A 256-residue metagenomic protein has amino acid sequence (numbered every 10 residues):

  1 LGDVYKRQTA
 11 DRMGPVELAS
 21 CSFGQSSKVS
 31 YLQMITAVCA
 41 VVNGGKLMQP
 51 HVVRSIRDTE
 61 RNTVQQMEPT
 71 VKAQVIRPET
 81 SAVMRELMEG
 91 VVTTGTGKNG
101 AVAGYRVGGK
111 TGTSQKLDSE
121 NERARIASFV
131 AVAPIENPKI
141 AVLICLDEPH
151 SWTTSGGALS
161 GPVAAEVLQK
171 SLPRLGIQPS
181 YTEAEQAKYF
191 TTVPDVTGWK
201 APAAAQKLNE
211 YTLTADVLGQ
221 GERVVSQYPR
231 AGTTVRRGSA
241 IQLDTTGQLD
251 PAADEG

Functional and structural regions predicted by a protein language model:
L1-Y5: Short, small-residue-biased leader/transition segments that mark boundaries at the very start of proteins
K6, D11, G104, G108 (+2 more regions): Ligand-recognition elements built from short beta-strands and adjacent flexible loops
T9-V71, E79, M88-G176: Active-site beta-strand/loop architecture of penicillin-binding DD-peptidases
P69-A73, Y189-T191: A short beta-alpha structural unit
